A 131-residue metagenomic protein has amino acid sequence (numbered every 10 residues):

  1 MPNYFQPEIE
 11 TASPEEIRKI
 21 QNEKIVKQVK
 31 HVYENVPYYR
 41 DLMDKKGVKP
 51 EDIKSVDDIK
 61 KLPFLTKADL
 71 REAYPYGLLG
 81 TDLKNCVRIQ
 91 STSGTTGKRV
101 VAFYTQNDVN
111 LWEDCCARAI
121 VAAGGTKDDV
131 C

Functional and structural regions predicted by a protein language model:
M1-S91, T96-D114, R118-A122, T126-K127: Nucleotide 5′-phosphate-binding alpha/beta core
